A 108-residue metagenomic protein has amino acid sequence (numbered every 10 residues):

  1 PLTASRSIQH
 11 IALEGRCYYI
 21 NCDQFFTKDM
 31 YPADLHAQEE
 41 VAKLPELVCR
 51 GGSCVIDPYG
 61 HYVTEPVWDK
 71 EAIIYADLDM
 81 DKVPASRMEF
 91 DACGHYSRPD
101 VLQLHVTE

Functional and structural regions predicted by a protein language model:
P1-D77: CN hydrolase (nitrilase-like) catalytic-core segments centered on the catalytic cysteine and neighboring Lys/Glu
K70-F90: A short, polar/charged loop-to-alpha-helix boundary motif
V83-E108: Cysteine/selenocysteine-centered motifs that mediate thiol-based redox chemistry or coordinate metal-sulfur cofactors
